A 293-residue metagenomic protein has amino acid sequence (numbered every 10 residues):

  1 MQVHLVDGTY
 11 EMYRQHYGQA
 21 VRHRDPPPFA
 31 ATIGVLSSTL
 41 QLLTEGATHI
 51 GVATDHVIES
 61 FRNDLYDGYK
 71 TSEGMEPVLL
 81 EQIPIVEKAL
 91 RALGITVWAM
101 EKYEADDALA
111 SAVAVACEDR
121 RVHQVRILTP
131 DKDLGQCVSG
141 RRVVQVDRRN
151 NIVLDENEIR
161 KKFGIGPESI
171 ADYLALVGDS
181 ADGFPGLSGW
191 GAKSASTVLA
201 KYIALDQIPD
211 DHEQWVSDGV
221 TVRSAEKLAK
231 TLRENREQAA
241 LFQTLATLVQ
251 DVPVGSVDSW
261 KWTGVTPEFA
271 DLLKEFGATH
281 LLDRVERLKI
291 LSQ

Functional and structural regions predicted by a protein language model:
M1-T96, N150, S259, E268: Domain-level signal for Mg2+-assisted phosphodiester chemistry and nucleotide/NA-binding surfaces in nucleic-acid
R22, S72-G255, T279: Extended two-metal-dependent nuclease catalytic cores across DNA- and RNA-processing enzymes
H56-V57, E104, R287: Conserved beta-strand edge residues that scaffold enzyme active sites
R62, L109, S292: Short Asp/Glu-rich motifs
E234-N235, A239, T244-Q293: Low-complexity, acidic/Ser/Thr- and charged residue-rich accessory regions of DNA metabolism proteins
